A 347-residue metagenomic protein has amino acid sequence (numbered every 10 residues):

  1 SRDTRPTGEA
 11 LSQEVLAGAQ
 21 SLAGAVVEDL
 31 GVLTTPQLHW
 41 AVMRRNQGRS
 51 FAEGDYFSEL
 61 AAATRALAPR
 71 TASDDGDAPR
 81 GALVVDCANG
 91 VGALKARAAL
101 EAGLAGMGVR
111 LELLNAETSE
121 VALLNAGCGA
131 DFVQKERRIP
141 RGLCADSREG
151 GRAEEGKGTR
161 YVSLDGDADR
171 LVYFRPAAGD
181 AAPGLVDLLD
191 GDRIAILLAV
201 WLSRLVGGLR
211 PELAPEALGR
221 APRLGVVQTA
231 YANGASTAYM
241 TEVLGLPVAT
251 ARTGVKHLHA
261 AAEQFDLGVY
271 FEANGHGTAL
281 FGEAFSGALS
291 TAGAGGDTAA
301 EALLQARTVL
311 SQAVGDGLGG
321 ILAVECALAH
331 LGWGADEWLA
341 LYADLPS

Functional and structural regions predicted by a protein language model:
P6-L11, L16, G24-V27, G31-R44 (+2 more regions): Phosphate-binding chemistry for phosphorylated carbohydrates and sugar-nucleotides
Y342-S347: Short glycine-/aliphatic-rich beta-strand segments at the starts of folded cytosolic domains
